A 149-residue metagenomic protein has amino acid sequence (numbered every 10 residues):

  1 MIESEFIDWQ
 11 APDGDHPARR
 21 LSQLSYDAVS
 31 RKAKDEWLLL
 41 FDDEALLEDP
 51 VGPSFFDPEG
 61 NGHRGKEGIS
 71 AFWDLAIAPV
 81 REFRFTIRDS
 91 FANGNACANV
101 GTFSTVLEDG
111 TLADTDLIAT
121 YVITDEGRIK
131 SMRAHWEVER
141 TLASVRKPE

Functional and structural regions predicted by a protein language model:
M1-P17, D74-E149: A beta-strand edge to alpha-helix "cap/lid" segment located at domain peripheries
I7-E48: Short acidic-aromatic low-complexity motifs
S22, Y26-V29, F41, I69 (+3 more regions): Hydrophobic alpha-helical core bundles mediating ligand binding, dimerization, or RNAP-core interactions
S25, W37-L38, A45, G65 (+5 more regions): Hydrophobic pocket/interface hotspot
K34-D35, L39-G94: A solvent-exposed, acidic/Ser-Thr-rich amphipathic alpha-helical stretch
